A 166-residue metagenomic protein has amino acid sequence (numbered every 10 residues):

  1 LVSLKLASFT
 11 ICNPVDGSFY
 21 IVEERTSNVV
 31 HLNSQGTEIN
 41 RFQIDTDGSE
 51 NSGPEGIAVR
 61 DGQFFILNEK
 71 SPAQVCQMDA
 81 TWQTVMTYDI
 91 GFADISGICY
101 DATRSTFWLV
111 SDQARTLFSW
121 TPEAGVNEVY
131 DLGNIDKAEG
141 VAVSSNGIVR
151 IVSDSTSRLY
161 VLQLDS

Functional and structural regions predicted by a protein language model:
L1-V2, T37-G48, Q83-I90, G125-D131: A short beta-strand motif characteristic of beta-propeller blades
V2-P14, D47-G62, L67, G91-S105 (+1 more regions): Beta-rich, blade/repeat-based domains predominating in secreted/periplasmic proteins but also intracellular
L6-G53: Hydrophobic alpha-helical segments and helix pairs
C12-N13, Y20-S27, I66-S71, F107-A114 (+1 more regions): Conserved beta-strand positions in repeat-built beta-propeller and related beta-rich domains
N28-H31, P72-Q77, R115-S119, R158-Q163: Structural motif
N33-T37, M78-Q83, W120-G125, Q163-S166: Short loop/turn segments that connect beta-strands within beta-propeller blades
S71-A114: Flexible, glycine-rich surface segments
G140-S166: Blade-level signature of beta-propeller repeat domains, shared across WD40, Kelch, NHL, RCC1 and BNR/Asp-box propellers
